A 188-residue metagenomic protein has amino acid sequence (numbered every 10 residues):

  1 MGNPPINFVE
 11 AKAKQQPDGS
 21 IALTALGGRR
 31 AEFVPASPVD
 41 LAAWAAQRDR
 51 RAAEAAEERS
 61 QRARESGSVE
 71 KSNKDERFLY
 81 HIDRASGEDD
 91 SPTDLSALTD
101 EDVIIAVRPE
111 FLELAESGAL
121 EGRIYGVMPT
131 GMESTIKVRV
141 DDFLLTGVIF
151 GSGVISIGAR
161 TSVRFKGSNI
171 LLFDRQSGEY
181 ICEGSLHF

Functional and structural regions predicted by a protein language model:
P4-I6, Q15-F188: Non-catalytic connector elements of ABC transporters
